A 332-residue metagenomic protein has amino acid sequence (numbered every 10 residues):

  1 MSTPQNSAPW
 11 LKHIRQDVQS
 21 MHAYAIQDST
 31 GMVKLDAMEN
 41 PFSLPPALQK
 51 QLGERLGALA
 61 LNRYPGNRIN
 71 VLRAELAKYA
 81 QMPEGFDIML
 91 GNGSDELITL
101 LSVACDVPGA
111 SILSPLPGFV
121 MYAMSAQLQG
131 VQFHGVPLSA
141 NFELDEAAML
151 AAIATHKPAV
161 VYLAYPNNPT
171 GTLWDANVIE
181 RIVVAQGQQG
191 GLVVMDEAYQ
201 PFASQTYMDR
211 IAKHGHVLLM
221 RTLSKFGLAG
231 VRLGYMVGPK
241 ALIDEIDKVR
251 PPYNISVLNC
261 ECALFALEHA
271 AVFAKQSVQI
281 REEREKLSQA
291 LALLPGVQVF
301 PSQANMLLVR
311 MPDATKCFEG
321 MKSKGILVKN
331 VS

Functional and structural regions predicted by a protein language model:
P4-G93, L100: N-terminal small-domain helix-loop-helix segment of the aminotransferase-like
V18, A23, P301-S302, K324-S332: Conserved PLP cofactor-binding pocket of PLP-dependent enzymes
P45, H216-L293, V297-F300: PLP-dependent aminotransferase class I/II
Q49, A60-G187, Y199-G215, Q276: Conserved core of the PLP fold type I
F86, L219, P295-Q298, I326-V331: A short linear hydrophobic-aromatic micro-motif
V160, L192-V193, V217-L218: Hydrophobic "anchor" residues on beta-strands that sit immediately upstream of conserved functional sites
I280-R281, L291-K324: Conserved PLP-binding catalytic core of the aspartate aminotransferase-like
